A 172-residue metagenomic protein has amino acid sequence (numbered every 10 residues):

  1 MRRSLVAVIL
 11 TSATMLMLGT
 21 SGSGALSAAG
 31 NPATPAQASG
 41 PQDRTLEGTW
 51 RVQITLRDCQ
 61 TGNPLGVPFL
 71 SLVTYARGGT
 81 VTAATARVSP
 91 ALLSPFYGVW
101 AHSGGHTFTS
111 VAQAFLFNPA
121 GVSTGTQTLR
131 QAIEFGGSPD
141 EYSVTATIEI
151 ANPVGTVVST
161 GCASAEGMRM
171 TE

Functional and structural regions predicted by a protein language model:
M1-I9: Bacterial N-terminal signal peptides that target proteins for export
V8-T20: Bacterial N-terminal signal peptides
T20-T34: Signal peptide processing junction and immediate N-terminal pro/mature segment of secreted/exported proteins
P32-A36, T147-E172: Edge beta-strand at a domain terminus
D43-T61, G98: Tryptophan-anchored aromatic micro-motifs
G62-T107, F115-L116, E141: N-terminal glycine/threonine-rich, aromatic-flanked beta-hairpin/loop signature
L70-T74, F96-H102, T126-G137, A146-I148 (+1 more regions): Hydrophobic/aromatic beta-strand elements that line small-molecule binding cavities or substrate pockets in beta-rich
T109-P139, S143: Acidic, glycine-rich flexible loop segments
